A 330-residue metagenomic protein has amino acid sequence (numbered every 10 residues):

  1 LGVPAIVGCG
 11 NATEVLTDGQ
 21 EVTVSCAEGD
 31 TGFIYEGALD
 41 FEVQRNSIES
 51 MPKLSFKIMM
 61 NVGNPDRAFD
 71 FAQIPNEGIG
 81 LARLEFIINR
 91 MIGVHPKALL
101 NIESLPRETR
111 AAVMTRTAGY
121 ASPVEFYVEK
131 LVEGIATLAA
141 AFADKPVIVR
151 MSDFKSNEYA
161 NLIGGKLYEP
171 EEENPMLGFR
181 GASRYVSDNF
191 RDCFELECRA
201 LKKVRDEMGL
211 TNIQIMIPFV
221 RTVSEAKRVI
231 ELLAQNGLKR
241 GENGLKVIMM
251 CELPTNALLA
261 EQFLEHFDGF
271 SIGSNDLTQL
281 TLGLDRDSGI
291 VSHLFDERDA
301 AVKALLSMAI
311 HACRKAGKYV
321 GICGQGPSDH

Functional and structural regions predicted by a protein language model:
L1-L16: Conformationally flexible catalytic loops at phosphate/diphosphate-handling active centers
P4, Q20-C26, G80, I87: C-terminal, active-site-flanking charged/polar segments
A12, D30-T31, E173, V291: Glycine-rich, flexible loop/turn motifs
V15-S47: Extended, non-globular alpha-helical segments
R45-H330: Conserved alpha/beta-domain cores
